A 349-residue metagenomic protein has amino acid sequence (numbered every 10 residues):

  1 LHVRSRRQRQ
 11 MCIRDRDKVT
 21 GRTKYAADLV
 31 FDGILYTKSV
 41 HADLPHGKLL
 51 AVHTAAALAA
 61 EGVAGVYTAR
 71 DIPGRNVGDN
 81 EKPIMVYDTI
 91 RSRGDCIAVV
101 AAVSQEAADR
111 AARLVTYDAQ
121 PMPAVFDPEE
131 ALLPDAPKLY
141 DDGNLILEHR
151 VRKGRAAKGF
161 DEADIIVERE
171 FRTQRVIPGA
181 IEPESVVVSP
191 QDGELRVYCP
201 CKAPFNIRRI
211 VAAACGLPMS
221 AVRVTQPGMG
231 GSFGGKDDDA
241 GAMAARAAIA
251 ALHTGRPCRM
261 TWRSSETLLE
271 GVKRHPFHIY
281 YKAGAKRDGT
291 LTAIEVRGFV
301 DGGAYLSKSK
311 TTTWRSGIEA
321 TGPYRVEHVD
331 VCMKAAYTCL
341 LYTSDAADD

Functional and structural regions predicted by a protein language model:
L1-R9, I13, Y342-D349: Single conserved hydrophobic/aromatic residue that forms the stacking wall/gate of nucleotide- or nucleobase-binding
R6-Q10, R14-E148, I166-R169, H253: Flexible, low-hydrophobicity surface segments
A26-L35, I181-E184, V329-L340: Flexible hinge/switch segments at interdomain interfaces of large molecular machines
S39-V66, V99-D118, V186-P227, G234-T254 (+3 more regions): Alpha-helical support elements that line or immediately flank enzyme active sites and cofactor-binding pockets
A69, A221-P227, G255-S265, T292-R297 (+1 more regions): Beta-strand segments within the central parallel beta-sheet cores of soluble alpha/beta enzyme folds
E81-A108, G234-R287, S344, D349: Glycine-rich and small/hydrophobic secondary-structure elements
A107-P128, R169, N206-I207, L217 (+1 more regions): Gly/Pro-rich active-site capping loops and adjacent beta-alpha segments that organize cofactor/substrate pockets
P137-C215: Helix-loop-helix junctions that connect adjacent transmembrane helices in secondary transporters/permeases, recognized
